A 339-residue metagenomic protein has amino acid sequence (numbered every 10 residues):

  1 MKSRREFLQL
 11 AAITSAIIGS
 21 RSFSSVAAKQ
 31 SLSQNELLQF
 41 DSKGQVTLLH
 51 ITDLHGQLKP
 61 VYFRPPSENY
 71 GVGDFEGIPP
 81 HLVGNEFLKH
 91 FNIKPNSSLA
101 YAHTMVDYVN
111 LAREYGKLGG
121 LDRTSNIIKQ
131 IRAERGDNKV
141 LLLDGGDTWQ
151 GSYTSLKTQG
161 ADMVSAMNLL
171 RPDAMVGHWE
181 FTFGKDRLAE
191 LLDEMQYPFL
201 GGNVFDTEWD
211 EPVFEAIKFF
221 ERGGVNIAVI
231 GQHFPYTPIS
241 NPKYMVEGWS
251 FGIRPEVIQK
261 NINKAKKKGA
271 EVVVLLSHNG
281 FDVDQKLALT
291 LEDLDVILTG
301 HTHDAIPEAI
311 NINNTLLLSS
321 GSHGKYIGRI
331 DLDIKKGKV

Functional and structural regions predicted by a protein language model:
K2-G19, F23-V339: Acidic, metal/ion-coordinating pockets
